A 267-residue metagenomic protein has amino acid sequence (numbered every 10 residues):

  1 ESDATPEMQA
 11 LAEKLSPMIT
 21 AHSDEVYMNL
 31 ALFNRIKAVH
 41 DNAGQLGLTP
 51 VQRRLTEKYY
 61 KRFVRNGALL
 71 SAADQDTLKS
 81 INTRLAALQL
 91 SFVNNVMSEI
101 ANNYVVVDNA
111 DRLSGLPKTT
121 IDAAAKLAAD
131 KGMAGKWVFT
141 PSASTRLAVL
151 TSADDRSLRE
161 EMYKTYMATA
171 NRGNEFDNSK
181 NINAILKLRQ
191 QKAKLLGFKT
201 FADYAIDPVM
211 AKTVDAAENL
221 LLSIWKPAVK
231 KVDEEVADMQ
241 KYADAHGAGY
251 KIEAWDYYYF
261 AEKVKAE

Functional and structural regions predicted by a protein language model:
E1-K118, A123: N-terminal helix-rich structural modules
E7, L11, L70-A73, D154 (+5 more regions): Catalytic cores of large soluble enzymes that bind and process phosphate-bearing ligands
D41-V51, T145-T151, N171-D177: A ubiquitous short alpha-helical element
P50-R54, A153-R156, N183: Alpha-helix N-cap/helix-start motif at coil-to-helix transitions, marked by capping-box chemistry
L55, R84-A87, N94, S98-T140 (+2 more regions): Active-site-proximal, well-structured secondary-structure segments within enzyme catalytic domains
K58, R62-I81, T169-Y204, K212-E218: A conserved hydrophobic secondary-structure block that centers on an alpha-helix together with its immediately flanking
D130-T169, Y257, E262-V264: Active-site-adjacent "gating/activation" loops or surface patches in catalytic cores
